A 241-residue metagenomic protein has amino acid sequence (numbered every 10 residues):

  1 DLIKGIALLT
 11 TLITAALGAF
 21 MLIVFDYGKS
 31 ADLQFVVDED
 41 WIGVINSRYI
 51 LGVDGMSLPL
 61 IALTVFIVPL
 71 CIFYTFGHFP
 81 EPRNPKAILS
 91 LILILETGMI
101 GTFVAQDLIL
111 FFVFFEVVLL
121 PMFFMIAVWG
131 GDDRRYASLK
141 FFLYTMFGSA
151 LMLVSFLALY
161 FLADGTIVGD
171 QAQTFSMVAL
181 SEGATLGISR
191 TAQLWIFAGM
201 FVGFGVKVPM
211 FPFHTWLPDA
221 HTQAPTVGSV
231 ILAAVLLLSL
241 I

Functional and structural regions predicted by a protein language model:
D1, P69-E81, F124-D133, V208-H221: C-terminal ends of transmembrane helices
D1-I3, A87, L91-I94, G98-A192: Alpha-helical multi-pass transmembrane bundles of energy-transducing inner-membrane proteins
D1-S90, T166-T185: Transmembrane helix-loop-helix hairpins at membrane boundaries of multipass inner-membrane proteins
T10-M21, S90-T97, M122-F123, Y144-F156 (+1 more regions): Small-residue-rich segments of transmembrane alpha-helices in multi-pass membrane proteins, especially helix faces
F25-R48, A150-H214, D219, I241: Juxtamembrane/interfacial segments at transmembrane-helix boundaries in multi-pass membrane proteins
D54, D107-M125, K140-Y144, Q171-F175 (+1 more regions): Functional transmembrane alpha-helices
T64, V68-C71, F103, F123 (+1 more regions): Alpha-helical transmembrane segments of multi-pass membrane proteins
